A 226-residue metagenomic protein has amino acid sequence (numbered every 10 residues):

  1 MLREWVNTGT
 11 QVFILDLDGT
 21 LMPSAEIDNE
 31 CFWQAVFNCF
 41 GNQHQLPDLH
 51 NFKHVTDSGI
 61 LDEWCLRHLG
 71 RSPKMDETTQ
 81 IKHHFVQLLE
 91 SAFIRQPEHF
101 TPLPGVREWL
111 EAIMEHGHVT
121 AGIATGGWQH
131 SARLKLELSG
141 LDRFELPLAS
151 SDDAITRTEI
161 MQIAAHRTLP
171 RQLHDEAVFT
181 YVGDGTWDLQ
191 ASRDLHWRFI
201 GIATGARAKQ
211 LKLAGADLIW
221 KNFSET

Functional and structural regions predicted by a protein language model:
M1-K53, G59-D62: Active-site neighborhood of HAD-like aspartate-dependent phosphohydrolases
L2, G9, I14, S91-I123 (+1 more regions): Short, acidic loop-to-helix structural element flanking the phosphoryl-transfer center in phosphate-processing enzymes
T20, V106-S139, L148-I155: Substrate-recognition element of Asp-dependent hydrolases with the DxDx(T/V) motif
W33, G59-P73, A164-R167: Helix-loop "lid/cap" segments that line or gate small-molecule binding pockets
D48, T78-T79, L141-T156: A short, structured active-site edge motif that brings together acidic residues
G140-L148, Q210-T226: Structural recognition of alpha->loop->beta junctions
T158-L189, R193: Conserved Lys-Pro-Asp/Glu-containing loop-to-beta segment of HAD-superfamily phosphomonoesterases, centered on
Y181-W220: Acidic, Mg2+-coordinating phosphoryl-transfer loop and its flanking beta/alpha structural elements, shared across
